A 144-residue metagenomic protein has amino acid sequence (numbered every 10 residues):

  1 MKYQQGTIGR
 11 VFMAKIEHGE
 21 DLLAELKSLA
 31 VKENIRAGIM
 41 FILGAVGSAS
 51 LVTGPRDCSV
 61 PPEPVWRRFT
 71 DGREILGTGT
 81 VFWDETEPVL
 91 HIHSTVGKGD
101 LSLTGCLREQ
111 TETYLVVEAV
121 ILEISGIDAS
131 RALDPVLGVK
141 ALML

Functional and structural regions predicted by a protein language model:
M1-L90, T95-L144: N-terminal intrinsically disordered, cationic/polar leader segments that include organellar targeting peptides
